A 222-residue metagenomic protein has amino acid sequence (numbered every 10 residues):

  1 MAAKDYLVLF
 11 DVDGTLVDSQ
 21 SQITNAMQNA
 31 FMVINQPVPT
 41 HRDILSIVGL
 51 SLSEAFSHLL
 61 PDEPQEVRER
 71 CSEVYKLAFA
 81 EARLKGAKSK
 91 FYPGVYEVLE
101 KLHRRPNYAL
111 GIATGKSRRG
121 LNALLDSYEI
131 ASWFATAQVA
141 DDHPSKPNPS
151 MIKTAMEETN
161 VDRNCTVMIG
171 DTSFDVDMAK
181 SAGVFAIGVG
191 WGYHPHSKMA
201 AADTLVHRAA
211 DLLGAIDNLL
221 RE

Functional and structural regions predicted by a protein language model:
A2-A3, R104-Y108, T159-C165, L219-E222: Glycine-rich phosphate-binding loop signature in dinucleotide/nucleotide-binding domains
A2-S46, L60: Active-site neighborhood of HAD-like aspartate-dependent phosphohydrolases
K4, E81-I112, R118-N122, P149: Short, acidic loop-to-helix structural element flanking the phosphoryl-transfer center in phosphate-processing enzymes
Q22, S51-E54, K90, E97 (+4 more regions): Short alpha-helical
V48-R83, P93-Y96, K101: A metal-dependent, Asp-based hydrolase signature
K88-K90, G111, S117-M168, S173-A182 (+1 more regions): Substrate-recognition "cap/lid" segment bordering the active-site pocket of phosphatases
G190: Nucleotide-sugar donor-binding loop of glycosyltransferases
T204-D211: Short acidic-hydrophobic, aromatic-tinged amphipathic segments that line or gate anion-handling sites
